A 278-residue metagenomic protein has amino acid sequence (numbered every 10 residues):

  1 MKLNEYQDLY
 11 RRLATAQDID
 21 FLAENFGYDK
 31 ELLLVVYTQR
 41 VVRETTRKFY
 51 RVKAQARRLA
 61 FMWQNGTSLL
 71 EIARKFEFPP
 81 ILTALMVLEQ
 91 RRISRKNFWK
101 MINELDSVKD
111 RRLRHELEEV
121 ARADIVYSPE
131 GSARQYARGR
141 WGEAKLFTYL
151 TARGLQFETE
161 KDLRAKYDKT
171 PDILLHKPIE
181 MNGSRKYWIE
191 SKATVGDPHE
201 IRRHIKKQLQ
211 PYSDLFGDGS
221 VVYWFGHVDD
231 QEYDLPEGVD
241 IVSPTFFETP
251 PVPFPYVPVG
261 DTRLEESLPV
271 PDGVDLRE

Functional and structural regions predicted by a protein language model:
M1-E116: Nuclease-adjacent, charged terminal/linker segments that flank catalytic cores
Q55, E143, I205-Q208: Amphipathic coiled-coil/heptad-repeat helices and related helical stalk/stem segments that mediate oligomerization
H115-R164: Acidic-basic catalytic patches of nuclease active cores, encompassing PD-(D/E)XK and other metal-cofactor nuclease
L146, L150, P171-P198: Conserved catalytic cores of phosphodiester-cleaving nucleases, focusing on short active-site segments
T159-E160, V221, I241: A structural preference for short, hydrophobic beta-strand core positions in alpha/beta folds
K166-K169: Short acidic/glycine-enriched loop/turn segments that link adjacent beta-strands
K186, S191-P236: Catalytic cores of nucleic-acid endonucleases
F225-E278: Domain-level recognition of nuclease-like catalytic cores that cleave nucleotide substrates
